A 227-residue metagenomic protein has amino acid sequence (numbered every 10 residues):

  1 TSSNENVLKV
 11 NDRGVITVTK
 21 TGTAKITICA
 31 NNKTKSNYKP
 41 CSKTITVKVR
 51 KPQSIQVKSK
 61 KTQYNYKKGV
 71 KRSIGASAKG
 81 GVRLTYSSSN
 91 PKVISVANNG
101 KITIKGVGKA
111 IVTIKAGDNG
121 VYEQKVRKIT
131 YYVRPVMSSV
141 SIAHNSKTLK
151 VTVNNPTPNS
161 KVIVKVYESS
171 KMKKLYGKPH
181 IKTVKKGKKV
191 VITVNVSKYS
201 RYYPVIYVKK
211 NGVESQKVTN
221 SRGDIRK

Functional and structural regions predicted by a protein language model:
T1-P135, S170-M172, K178-V184, K189: Extracytoplasmic soluble-region selector
V18, I104, N155, V194-V196: Short, flexible loop/turn segments at beta-strand junctions in immunoglobulin-like and fibronectin type III
I74-A78, V151-N155, V194: Aromatic/hydrophobic beta-strand junction motif of beta-rich domains
S77-R83, N155-K161, Y199-S200: Short proline/glycine-enriched turn/loop motifs at strand-loop junctions of beta-rich domains
P135-N155, N220-K227: Pro/Thr/Ser/Gly-rich low-complexity, intrinsically disordered linker/stalk tracts
N155-S169, Y176-G177: Solvent-exposed loop/turn segments flanking beta-strands in beta-repeat/beta-sandwich domains
K198-G212: Beta-strand-rich modules
Q216-K217: Alpha-helical transmembrane segments and their helix-helix packing motifs
